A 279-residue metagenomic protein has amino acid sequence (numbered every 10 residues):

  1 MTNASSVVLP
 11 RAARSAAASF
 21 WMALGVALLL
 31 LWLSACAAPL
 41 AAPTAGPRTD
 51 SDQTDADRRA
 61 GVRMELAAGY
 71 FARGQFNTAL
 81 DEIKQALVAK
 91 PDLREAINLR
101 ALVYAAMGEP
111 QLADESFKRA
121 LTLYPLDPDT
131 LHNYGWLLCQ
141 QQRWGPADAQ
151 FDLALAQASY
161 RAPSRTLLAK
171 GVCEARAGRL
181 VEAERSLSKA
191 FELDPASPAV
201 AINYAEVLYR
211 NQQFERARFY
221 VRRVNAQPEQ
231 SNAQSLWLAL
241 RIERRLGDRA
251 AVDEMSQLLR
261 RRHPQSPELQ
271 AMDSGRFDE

Functional and structural regions predicted by a protein language model:
L30-D55: Bacterial Sec signal peptide processing site at the extreme N-terminus
A42-G46, D50-S51, A226-E279: Terminal, low-structured helical/coil segments at or just beyond the last alpha-helical repeat
D55, A89, L123-Y124, Q157-S159 (+3 more regions): Structural marker of alpha-solenoid helical repeat scaffolds
A56-A89, A106: Alpha-helical segment of the N-proximal tetratricopeptide repeat
A72, A106-M107, Q140-Q141, R176 (+3 more regions): Register position in tetratricopeptide repeats
A96, T130, S164-T166, V200 (+2 more regions): TPR alpha-solenoid repeat register
